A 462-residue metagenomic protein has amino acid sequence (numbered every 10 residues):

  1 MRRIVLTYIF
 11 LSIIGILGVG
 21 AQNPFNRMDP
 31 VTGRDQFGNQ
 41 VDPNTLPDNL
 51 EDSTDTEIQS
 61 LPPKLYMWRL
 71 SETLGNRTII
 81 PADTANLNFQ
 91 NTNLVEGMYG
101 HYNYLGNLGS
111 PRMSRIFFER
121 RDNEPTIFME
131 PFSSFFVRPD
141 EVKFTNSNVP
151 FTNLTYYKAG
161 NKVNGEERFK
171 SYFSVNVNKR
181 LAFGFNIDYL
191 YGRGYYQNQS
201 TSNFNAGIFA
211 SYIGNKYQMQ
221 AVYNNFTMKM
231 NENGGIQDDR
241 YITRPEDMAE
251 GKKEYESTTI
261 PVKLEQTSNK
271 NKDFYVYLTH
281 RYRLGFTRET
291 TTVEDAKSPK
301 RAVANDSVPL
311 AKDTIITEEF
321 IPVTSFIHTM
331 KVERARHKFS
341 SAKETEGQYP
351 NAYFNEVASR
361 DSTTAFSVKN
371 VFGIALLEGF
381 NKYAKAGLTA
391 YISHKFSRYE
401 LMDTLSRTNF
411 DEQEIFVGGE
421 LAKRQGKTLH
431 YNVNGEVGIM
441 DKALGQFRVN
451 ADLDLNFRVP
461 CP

Functional and structural regions predicted by a protein language model:
L46-P47, S53, E57-I58, P62 (+5 more regions): Outer-membrane beta-barrel proteins
H101-N103, Y195-S202, F209-F274, P460-P462: Outer-membrane beta-barrel translocator/channel fold
P125-I127, K143, N148-Y172, G194-Y195: Short strand-turn segments of transmembrane beta-barrel domains in outer membranes, especially the first one or two
P131-F132, K158-R168, R193-T201, D411-I415 (+2 more regions): Solvent-exposed loop/turn segments connecting transmembrane beta-strands in outer-membrane beta-barrel proteins
P150-G160, F183-Y196, H394, D403-T404 (+1 more regions): Transmembrane beta-strand segments that form the barrel wall of outer-membrane beta-barrel proteins
L154, F185, A210, M219-A221 (+5 more regions): Membrane-embedded beta-strand positions of outer-membrane beta-barrel proteins
S171-V175, F185, I208-Y212, L278-Y282 (+3 more regions): Residues on the lipid-exposed face of transmembrane beta-strands in outer-membrane beta-barrel proteins
R180-F183, K216-A221, F286-T290, R336-H337 (+3 more regions): Repeated loop/turn-to-beta-strand initiation elements of outer-membrane beta-barrel proteins
